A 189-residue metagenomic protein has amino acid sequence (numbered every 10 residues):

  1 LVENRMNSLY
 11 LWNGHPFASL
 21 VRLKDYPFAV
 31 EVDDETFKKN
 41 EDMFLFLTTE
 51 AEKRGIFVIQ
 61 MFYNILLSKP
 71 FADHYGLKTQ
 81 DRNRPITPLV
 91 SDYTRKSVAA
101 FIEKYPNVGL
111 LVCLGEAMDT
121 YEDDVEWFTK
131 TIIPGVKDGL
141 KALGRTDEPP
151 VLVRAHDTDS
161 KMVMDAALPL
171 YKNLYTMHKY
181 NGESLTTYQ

Functional and structural regions predicted by a protein language model:
V2-Y188: Aromatic-lined carbohydrate-binding surfaces of glycoside hydrolases
